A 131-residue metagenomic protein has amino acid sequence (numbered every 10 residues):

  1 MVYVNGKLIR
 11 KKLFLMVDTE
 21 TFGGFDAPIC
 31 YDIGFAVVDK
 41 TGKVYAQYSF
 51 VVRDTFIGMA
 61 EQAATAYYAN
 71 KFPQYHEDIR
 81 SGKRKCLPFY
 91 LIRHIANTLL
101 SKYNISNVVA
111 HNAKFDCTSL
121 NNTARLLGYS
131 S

Functional and structural regions predicted by a protein language model:
V2-K7, K11-L15, E20-K114: Conserved non-catalytic scaffold segment of RNase H-like nuclease domains
F115-S131: Substrate-recognition/cap helix-loop segment adjacent to the acidic, metal-dependent catalytic center of Asp-based
